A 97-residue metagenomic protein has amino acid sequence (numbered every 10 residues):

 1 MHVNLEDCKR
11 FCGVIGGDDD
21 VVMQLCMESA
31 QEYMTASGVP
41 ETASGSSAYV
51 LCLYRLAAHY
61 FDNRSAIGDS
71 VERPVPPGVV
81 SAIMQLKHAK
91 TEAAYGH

Functional and structural regions predicted by a protein language model:
M1-H97: Divalent metal-cofactor coordination and adjacent catalytic microenvironments
